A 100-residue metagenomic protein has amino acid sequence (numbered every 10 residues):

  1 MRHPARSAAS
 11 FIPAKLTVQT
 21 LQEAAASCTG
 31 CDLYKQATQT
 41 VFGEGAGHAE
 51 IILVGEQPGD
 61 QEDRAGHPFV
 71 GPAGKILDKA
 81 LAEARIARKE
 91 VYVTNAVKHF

Functional and structural regions predicted by a protein language model:
R2-F100: A polyanion-binding, active-site-adjacent surface
